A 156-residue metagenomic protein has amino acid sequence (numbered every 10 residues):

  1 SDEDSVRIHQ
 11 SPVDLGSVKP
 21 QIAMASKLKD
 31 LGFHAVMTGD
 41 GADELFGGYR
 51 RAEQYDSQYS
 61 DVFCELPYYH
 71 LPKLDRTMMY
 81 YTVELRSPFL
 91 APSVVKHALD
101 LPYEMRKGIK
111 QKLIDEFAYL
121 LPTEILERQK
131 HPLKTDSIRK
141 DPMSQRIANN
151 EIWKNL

Functional and structural regions predicted by a protein language model:
S1-L31, R51-D56, D100-M105: ATP-dependent adenylate-handling ligase core
K19, D40-G41: Short beta->alpha linker loops
G32-T38, E44, D56-L156: Adenosyl-5′-phosphate
G47-Y49: Short, solvent-exposed loop/turn and secondary-structure capping segments
